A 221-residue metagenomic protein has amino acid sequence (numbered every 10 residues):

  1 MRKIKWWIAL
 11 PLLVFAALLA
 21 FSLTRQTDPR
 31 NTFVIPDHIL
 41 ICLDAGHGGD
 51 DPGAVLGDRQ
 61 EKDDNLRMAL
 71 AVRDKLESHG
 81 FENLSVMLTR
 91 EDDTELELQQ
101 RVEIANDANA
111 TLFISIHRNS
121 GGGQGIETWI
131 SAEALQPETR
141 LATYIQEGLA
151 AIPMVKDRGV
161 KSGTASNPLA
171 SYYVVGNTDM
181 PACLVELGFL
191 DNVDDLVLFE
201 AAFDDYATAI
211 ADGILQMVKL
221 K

Functional and structural regions predicted by a protein language model:
M1-W6: Positively charged n-region of N-terminal signal peptides that target proteins for export
W7-S22: Hydrophobic membrane-insertion alpha-helices, especially the h-region of bacterial N-terminal signal peptides
L23-L141: Catalytic-core regions of hydrolytic enzymes
N65, E138, A142, F199-A207: Short, charged, low-complexity patches
L70-F81, N106-A110, R118, Q146-M154 (+2 more regions): Sec-exported extracytoplasmic/periplasmic mature domains
N83, D157, D179-P181: A generic structural signal for alpha->beta connector loops
F113-S115, G163-K221: Active-site-adjacent mobile loop/cap segments within catalytic or ligand-binding domains
T139-T164: Active-site-adjacent substrate-binding region of metalloamidase/peptidase-like peptide-processing proteins
